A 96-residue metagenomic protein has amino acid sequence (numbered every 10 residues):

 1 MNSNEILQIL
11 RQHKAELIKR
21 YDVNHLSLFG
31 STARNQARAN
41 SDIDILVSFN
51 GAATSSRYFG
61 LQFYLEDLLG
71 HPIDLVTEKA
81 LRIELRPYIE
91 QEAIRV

Functional and structural regions predicted by a protein language model:
M1-H25, A33-A39, N50-V96: Catalytic core of pol beta-like nucleotidyltransferases
L28: Conserved histidines in hydrophobic membrane contexts and catalytic metal-binding motifs
S41-I43: Change "...and in nucleic-acid phosphodiester-cleaving endonucleases..." to "...and in nucleic-acid processing enzymes
L46-S48: Short hydrophobic/aromatic beta-strand micro-patches that form the beta-sheet surface supporting nucleotide- or nucleic
